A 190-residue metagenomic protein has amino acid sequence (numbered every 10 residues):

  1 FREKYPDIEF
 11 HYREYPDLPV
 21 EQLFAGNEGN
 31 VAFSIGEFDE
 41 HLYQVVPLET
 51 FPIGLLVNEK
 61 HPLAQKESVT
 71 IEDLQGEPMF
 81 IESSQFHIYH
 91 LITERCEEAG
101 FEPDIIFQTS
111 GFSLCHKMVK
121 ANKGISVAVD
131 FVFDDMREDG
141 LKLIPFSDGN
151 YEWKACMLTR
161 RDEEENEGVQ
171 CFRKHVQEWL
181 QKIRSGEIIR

Functional and structural regions predicted by a protein language model:
F1-E40, T109: Central regulatory/effector-binding core of bacterial HTH transcription factors
K4-Y12, E97-I106, L141: A local structural motif
P16-D17, F33-F38, N58-E59, G111 (+2 more regions): Beta->alpha turn/N-cap motifs
F24-F33, I53, F101, V119-S126: Alpha-to-beta junction loops
H41-P52, S113-D162: Beta-alpha-beta core module
Y43-I53, V57-M79: Flexible hinge/capping segments at coil-to-helix
K60-T70, G149-Y151, D162-G168: Short helix-loop capping/hinge motifs at secondary-structure junctions, enriched in acidic/polar residues
P78-A99, E165-R173, L180-I189: Secondary-structure junction motif
